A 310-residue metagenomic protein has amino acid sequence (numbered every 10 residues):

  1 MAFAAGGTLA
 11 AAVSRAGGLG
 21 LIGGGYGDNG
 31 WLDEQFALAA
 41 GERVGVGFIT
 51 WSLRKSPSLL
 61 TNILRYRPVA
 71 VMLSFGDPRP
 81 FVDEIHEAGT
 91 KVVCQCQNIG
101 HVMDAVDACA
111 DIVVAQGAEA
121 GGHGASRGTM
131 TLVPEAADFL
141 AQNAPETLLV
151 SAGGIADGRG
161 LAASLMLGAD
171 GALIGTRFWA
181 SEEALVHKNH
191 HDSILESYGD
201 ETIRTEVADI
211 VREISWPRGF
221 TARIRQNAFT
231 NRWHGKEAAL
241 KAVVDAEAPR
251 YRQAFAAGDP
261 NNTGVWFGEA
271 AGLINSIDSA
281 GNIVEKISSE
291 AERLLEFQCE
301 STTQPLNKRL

Functional and structural regions predicted by a protein language model:
M1-L148: Active-site entrance/lid segments in N-terminal catalytic domains of soluble metabolic enzymes
A4, G154-A156: Residue-level detector of alpha-helix initiation sites
D107, S126-L148, A156-L310: Conserved active-site-proximal phosphate/metal-binding subdomains
